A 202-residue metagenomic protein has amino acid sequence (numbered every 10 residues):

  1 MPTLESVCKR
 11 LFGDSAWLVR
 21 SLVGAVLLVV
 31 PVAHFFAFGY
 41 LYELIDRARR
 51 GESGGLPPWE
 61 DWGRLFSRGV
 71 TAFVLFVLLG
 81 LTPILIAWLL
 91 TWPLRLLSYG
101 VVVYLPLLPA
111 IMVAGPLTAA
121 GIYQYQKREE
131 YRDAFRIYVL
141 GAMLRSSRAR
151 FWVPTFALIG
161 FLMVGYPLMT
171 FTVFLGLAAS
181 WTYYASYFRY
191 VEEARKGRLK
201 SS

Functional and structural regions predicted by a protein language model:
M1-L4, E52, R195: Intrinsically disordered, low-complexity serine/threonine-rich segments
P2-L27, W59-L85, P116-G165, S202: Interfacial aromatic "cap" segments that immediately flank transmembrane helices in multipass membrane proteins
V7-R10, T91-L97: Cytoplasmic juxtamembrane interface segments
L28-R49, R95-D133, L162-G197: Selective recognition of hydrophobic, aromatic-rich stretches within alpha-helical transmembrane segments of polytopic
A33-T91: Selected alpha-helical membrane-embedding segments in polytopic membrane proteins
